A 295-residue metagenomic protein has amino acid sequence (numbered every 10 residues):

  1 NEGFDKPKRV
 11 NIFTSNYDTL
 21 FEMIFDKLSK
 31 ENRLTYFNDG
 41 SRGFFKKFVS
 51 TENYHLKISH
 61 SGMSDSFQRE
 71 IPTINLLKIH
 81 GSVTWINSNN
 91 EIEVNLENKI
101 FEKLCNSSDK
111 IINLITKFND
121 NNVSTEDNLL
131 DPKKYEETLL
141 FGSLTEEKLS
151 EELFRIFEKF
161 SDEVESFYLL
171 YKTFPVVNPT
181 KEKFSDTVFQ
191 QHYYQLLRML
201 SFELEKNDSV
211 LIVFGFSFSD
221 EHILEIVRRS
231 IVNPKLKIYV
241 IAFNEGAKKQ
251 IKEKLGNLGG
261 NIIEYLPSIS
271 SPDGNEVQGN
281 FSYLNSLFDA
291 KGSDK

Functional and structural regions predicted by a protein language model:
N1, E52-M63, V188-M199: A Trp-anchored, charged/polar loop motif used as the substrate-binding/catalytic surface of acyl/ester-handling
N1, F25, I226-R228: Short, well-ordered amphipathic alpha-helices
F4-V177: Extended, H/D-rich, highly charged conserved domains that either
P7, S66-F67, V123, N128 (+1 more regions): SIR2/sirtuin-family catalytic core signature
